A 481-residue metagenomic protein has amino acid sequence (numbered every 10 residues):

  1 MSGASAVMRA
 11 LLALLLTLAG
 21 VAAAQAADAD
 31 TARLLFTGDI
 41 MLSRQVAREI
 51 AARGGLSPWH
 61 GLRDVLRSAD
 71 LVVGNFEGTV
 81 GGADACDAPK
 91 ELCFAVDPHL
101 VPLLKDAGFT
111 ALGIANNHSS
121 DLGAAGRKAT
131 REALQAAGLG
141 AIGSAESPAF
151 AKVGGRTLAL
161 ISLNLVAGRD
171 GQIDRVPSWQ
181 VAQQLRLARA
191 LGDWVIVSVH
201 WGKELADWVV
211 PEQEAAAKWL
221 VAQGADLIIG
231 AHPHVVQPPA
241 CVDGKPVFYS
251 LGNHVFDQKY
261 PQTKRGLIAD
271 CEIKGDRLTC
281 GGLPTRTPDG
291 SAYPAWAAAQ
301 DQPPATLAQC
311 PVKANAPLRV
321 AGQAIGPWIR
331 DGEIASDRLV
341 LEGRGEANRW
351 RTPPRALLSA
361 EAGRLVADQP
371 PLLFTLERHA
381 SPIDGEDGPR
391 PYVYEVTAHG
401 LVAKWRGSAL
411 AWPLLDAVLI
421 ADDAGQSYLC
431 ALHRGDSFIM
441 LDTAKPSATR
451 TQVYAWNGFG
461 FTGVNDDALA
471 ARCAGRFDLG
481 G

Functional and structural regions predicted by a protein language model:
M1, L15-L16, A26-A29: Low-complexity, intrinsically disordered tandem-repeat tracts enriched in small/polar residues
M1-L11: Bacterial N-terminal signal peptides that target proteins for export
G3-S5, L18, D193: Low-complexity, intrinsically disordered short peptide segments enriched in small/polar/basic residues
A10-A19: Bacterial N-terminal signal peptides
Q25-A314: Acidic, metal/ion-coordinating pockets
A305-G481: Beta-propeller-forming repeat regions
